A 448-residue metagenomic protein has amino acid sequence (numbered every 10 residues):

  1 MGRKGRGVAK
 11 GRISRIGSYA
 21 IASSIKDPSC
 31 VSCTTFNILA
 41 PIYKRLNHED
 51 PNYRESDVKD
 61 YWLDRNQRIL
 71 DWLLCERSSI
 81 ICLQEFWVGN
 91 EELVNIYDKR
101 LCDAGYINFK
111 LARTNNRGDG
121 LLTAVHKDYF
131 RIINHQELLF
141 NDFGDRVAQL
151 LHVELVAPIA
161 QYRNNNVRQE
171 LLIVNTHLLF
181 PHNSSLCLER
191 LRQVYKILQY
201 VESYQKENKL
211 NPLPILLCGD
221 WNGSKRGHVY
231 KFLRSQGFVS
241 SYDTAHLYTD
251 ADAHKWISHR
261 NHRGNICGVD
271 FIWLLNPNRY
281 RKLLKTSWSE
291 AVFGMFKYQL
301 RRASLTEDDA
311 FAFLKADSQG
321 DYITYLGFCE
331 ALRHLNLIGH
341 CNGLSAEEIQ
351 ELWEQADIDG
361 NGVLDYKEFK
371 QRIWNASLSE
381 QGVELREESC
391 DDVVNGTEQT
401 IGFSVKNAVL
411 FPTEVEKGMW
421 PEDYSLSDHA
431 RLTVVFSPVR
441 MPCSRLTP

Functional and structural regions predicted by a protein language model:
G2-S23, H152-Q161, S184, V201-L216 (+1 more regions): Metal-dependent phosphoester-hydrolase catalytic domains
G7-C30, F36-I38, W62, I80-P181 (+3 more regions): Structured beta-strand-rich core segments of catalytic domains in phosphoester-bond hydrolases
P28, C33, D64, D119 (+9 more regions): Eukaryote-biased feature marking scaffold/signaling PDZ-domain proteins and nuclear chromatin regulators
V31-I38, R65-N95, A124, L151 (+5 more regions): Active-site beta-strand/loop signature of hydrolases that rely on acidic residues for catalysis
I38-D64, H182-E189: Acidic/histidine-rich helix-loop elements that form or flank divalent-metal/phosphate-binding sites at the catalytic
P41-R45, G89-L93, N116-L122, I133 (+5 more regions): Short catalytic/ligand-binding loop motif for oxyanion handling, primarily in non-cytosolic enzymes, centered on
D50-N52, Y97-C102, D142, L191-R192 (+1 more regions): Glycine-rich, phosphate-binding/catalytic loops in enzymes
H182, C187-S203: Active-site beta-loop-alpha substructure in enzyme catalytic cores, prototypically the cysteine-centered nucleophile
